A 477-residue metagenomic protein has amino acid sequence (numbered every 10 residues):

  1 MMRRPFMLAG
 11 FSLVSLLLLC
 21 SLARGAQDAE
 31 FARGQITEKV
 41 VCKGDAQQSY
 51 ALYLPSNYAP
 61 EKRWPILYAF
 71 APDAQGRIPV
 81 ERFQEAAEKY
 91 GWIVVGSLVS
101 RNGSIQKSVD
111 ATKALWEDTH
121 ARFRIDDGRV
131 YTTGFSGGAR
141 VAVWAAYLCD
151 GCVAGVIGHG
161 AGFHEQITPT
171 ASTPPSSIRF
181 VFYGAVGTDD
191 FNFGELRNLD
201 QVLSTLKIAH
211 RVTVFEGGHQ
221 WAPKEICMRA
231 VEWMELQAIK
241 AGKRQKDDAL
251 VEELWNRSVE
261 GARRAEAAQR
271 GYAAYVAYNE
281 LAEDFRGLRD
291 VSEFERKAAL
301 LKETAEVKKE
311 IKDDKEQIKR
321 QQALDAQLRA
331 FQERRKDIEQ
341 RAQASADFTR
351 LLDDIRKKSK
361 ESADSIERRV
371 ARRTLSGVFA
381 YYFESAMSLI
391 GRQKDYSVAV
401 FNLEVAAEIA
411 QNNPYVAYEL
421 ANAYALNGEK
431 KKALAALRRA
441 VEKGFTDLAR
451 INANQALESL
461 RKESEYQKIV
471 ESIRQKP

Functional and structural regions predicted by a protein language model:
L22-W64, S108, G137, S258-R264 (+1 more regions): A domain-start/cap signature at the N-terminus of enzymes
S56-R63, K107-G137, Y147-D150: Gly/Ser-rich "nucleophile elbow"/oxyanion-hole loop immediately N-terminal to the catalytic nucleophile in hydrolases
K62-P72: Short beta-strand element of the alpha/beta-hydrolase
R122, G128-I178: Primarily recognizes the serine-hydrolase "nucleophile elbow" in alpha/beta-hydrolase and SGNH/GDSL folds
G155, G160-V231: The feature captures the conserved acid-bearing segment of alpha/beta-hydrolase catalytic domains
R197-G271, Y275-L281, S292-E306: C-terminal catalytic histidine-bearing segment of alpha/beta-hydrolase fold enzymes
A265, L389-I390, Y424: Residue at a conserved register position within TPR or TPR-like alpha-solenoid repeats
A380, Y415, A449-R450: Start-of-helix register in tetratricopeptide repeats
